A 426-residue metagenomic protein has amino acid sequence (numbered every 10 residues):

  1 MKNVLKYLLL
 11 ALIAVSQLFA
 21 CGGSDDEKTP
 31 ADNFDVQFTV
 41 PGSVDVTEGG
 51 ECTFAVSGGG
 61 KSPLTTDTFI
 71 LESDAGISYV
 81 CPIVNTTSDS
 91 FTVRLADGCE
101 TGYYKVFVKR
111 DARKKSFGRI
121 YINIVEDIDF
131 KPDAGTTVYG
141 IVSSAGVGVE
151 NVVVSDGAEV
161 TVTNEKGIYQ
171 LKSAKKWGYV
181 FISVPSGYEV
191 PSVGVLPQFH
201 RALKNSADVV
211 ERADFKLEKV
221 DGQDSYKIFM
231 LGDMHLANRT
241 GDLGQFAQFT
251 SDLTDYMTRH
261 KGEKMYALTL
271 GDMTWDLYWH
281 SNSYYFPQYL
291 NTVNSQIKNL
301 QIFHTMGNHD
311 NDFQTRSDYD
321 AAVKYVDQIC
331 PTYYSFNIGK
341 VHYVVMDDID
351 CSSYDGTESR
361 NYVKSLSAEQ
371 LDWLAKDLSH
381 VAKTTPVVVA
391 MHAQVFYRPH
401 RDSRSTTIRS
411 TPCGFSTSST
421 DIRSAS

Functional and structural regions predicted by a protein language model:
I13, T68-F69, V152-D156: Hydrophobic beta-strand segments
V15-V44, R113-T136: Bacterial Sec-dependent N-terminal signal peptides
L95-T101, A174-K176: Surface-exposed, short loops/turns at beta-strand junctions within beta-sandwich domains
D129-T137, S144, G187-H280: N-terminal active-site segment of His-dependent metallophosphoesterases
S155-S173: Short, acidic Ser/Thr/Gly-rich low-complexity loop/linker segments typical of extracellular and cell-surface proteins
P185-L203, V209-E211, W279-A375, S379-V381 (+2 more regions): Extended active-site neighborhood of metal-dependent phosphoesterases/phosphodiesterases
D233, G271-D272, G307-N308, H392 (+1 more regions): Active-site glycine-centered loops adjacent to acidic/histidine catalytic or metal-binding residues that shape
T384-S426: Long, structured stretches of catalytic cores involved in phosphate-ester chemistry, encompassing
